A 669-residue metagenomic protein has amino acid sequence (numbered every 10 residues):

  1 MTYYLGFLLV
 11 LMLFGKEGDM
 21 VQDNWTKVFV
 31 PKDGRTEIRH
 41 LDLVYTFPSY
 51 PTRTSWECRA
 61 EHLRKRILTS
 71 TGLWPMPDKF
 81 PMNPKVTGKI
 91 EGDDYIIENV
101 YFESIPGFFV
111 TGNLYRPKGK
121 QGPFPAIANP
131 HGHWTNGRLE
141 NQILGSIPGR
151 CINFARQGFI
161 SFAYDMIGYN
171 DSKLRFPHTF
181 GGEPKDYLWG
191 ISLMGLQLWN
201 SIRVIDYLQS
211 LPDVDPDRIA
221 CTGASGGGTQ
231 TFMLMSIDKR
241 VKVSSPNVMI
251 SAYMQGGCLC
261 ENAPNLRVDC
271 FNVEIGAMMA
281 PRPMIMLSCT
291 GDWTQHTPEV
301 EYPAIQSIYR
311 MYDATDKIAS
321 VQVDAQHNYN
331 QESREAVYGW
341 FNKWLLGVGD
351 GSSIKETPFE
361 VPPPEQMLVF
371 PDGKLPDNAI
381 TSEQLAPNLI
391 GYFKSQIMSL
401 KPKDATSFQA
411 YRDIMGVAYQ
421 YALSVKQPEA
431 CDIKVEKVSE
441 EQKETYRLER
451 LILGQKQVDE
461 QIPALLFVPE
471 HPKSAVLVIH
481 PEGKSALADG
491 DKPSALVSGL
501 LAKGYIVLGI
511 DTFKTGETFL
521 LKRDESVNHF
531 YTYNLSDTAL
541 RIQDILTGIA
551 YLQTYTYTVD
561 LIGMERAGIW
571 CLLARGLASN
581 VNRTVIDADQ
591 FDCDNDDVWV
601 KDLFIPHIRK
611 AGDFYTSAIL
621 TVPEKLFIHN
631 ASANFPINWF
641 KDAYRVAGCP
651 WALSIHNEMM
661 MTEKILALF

Functional and structural regions predicted by a protein language model:
M1-F7: Sec-dependent signal peptide recognition, specifically the positively charged N-region followed immediately by
L8-G15: Hydrophobic h-region of N-terminal signal peptides that target proteins for export in Gram-negative bacteria
K16-F109, L287-P463, F467-S474, E482-I506 (+4 more regions): Alpha/beta-hydrolase-fold serine-hydrolase catalytic core, especially in secreted/extracellular enzymes
K120-S210, M249-C260, K473-Y555, Q590-D602: Cap/lid segment of the alpha/beta-hydrolase catalytic domain
P123-P125, Q157-F162, D215-R218, K239-V243 (+7 more regions): Loop/turn elements at helix/coil->beta-strand transitions in domains of secreted/extracellular proteins
L139-G149, K185-W199, C221-F232, N262-I275 (+6 more regions): Alpha-helix capping and helix-loop boundary segments enriched in small/acidic/polar residues
D206-V268, G548-S617: Primarily recognizes the serine-hydrolase "nucleophile elbow" in alpha/beta-hydrolase and SGNH/GDSL folds
C221-E261, N265, D269-Y312, K317 (+3 more regions): Catalytic-domain carbohydrate-binding cleft regions of carbohydrate-active enzymes
